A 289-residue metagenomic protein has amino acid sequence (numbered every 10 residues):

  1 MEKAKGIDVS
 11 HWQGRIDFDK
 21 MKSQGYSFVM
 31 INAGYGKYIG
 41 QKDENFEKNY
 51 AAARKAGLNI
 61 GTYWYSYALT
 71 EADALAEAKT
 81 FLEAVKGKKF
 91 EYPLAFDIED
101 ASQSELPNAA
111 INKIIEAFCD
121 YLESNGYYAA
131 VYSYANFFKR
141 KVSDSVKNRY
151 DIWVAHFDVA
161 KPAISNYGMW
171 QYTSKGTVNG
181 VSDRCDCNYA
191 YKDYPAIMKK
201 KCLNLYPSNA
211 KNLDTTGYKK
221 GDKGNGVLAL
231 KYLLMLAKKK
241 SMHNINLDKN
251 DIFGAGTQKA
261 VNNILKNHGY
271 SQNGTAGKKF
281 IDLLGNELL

Functional and structural regions predicted by a protein language model:
M1-C119, E123-G126: Substrate-binding cleft of extracellular glycoside hydrolase catalytic domains
M1-Q13, S143-S208: Functionally critical loop-and-helix segments that line ligand-binding/catalytic clefts of soluble enzyme domains
S10-W12, C202-D251: Acidic, Ser/Thr/Pro/Gly-enriched interdomain connector segments
G25, A33, R54-G57, V85 (+6 more regions): Sec/Tat-exported extracytoplasmic proteins
I60, Y128-A130, I152: Hydrophobic anchor at the start of a short beta-strand that flanks the dinucleotide cofactor-binding loop
L122, G126-R140: Aromatic-lined carbohydrate-recognition surfaces of secreted/lumenal glycan-active proteins
V261: Conserved hydrophobic/aromatic packing and binding residues within compact polymer-binding modules
